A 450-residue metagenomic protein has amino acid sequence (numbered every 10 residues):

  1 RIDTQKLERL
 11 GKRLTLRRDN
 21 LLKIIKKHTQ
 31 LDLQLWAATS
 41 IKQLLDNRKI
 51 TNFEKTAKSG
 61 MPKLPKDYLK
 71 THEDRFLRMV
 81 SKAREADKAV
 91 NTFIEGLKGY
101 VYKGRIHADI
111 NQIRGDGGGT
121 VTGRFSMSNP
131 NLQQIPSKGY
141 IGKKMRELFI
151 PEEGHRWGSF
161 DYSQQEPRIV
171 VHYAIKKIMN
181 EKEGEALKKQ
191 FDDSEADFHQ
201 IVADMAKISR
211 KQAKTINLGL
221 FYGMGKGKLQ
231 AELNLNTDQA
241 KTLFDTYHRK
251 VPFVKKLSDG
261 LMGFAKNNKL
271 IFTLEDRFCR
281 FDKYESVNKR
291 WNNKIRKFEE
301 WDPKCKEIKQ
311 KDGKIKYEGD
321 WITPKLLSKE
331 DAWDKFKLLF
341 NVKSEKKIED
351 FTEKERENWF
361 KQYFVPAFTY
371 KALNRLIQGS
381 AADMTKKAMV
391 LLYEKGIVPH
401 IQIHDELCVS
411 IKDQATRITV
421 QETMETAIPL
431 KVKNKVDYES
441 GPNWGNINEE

Functional and structural regions predicted by a protein language model:
R1-I141, I150, G154-R156, S163-E166 (+6 more regions): Conserved "right-hand" nucleotidyltransferase catalytic core of DNA-directed polymerases
L148-V170, K182-L218: Conserved catalytic alpha/beta cores of large enzymes that bind or transform nucleotide phosphates and polynucleotides
S163, Y370-V390: Conserved pre-motif C helix in the palm subdomain of viral-like polymerases
E232, C408-K412: Short hydrophobic/aromatic beta-strand micro-patches that form the beta-sheet surface supporting nucleotide- or nucleic
T237, I411-T416: Helix N-cap motif at beta-to-alpha junctions
K250-V251, E422-V432: A common structural junction motif
M384-L407: Active-site palm subdomain of RNA-directed nucleic acid polymerases
N434-E450: Short proline/glycine- and acidic-rich turn/helix-capping motifs at secondary-structure junctions
